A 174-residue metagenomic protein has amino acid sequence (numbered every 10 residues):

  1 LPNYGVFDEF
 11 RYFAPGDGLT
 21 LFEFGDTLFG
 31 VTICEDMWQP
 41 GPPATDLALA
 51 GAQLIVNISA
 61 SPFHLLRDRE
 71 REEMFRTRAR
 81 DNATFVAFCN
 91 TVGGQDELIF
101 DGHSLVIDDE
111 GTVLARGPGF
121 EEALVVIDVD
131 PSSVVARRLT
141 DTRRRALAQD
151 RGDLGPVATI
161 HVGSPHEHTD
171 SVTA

Functional and structural regions predicted by a protein language model:
L1-A174: Enzyme catalytic cores with a strong preference for nitrogen-chemistry domains
